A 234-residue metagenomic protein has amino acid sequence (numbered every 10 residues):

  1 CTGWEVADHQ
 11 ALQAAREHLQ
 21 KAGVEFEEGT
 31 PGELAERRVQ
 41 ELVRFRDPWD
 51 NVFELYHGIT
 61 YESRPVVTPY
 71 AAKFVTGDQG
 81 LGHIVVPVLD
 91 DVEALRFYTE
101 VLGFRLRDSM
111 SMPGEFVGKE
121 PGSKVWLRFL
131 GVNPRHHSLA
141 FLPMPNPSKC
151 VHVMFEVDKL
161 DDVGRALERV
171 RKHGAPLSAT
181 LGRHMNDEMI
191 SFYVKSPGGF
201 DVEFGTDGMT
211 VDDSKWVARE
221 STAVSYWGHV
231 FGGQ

Functional and structural regions predicted by a protein language model:
C1-G3, E54-Y56, R96-T99, R107 (+6 more regions): A structural feature that tracks compact, well-ordered secondary-structure segments with a strong bias toward
C1-Q20, E41-D47, G80-L89, P145-R171 (+1 more regions): Vicinal oxygen chelate
C1-T2, G58-E93, R105-R107, S148-F155 (+2 more regions): N-terminal beta-strand motif that seeds the catalytic metal site of vicinal oxygen chelate
Q10-L12, S138, V163, V202 (+1 more regions): Residue-level signal for secondary-structure boundary sites
Q20-G77, F116, R128-L130, G174-Q234: Vicinal oxygen chelate
V86-H137: Core segments of cupin and vicinal oxygen chelate
K119-M185: A compositional/structural signature marking long, glycine- and acidic/polar-rich segments with frequent tryptophans
